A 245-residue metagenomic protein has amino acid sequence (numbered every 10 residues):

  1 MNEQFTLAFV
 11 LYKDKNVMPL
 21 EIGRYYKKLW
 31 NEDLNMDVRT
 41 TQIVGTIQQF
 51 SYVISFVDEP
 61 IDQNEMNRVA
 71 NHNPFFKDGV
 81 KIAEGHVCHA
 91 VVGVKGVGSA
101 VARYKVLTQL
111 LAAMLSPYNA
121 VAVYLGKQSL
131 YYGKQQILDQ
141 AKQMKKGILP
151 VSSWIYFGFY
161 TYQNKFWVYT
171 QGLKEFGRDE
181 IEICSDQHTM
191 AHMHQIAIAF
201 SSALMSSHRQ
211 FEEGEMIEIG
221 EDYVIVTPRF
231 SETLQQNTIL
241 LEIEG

Functional and structural regions predicted by a protein language model:
M1-F5, I82-G85: Short, flexible turn/loop "capping" segments at secondary-structure junctions
E3-K13: Short glycine-/aliphatic-rich beta-strand segments at the starts of folded cytosolic domains
L11-V80: N-terminal low-complexity, intrinsically disordered segments
N16-V17, G96-A100, H188-M190: Short acidic, S/G/P-rich loop/turn micro-motifs used as interaction or catalytic elements
L20, K105-T108, A191-I198: Short, well-ordered alpha-helical segments
K28-M36, L110-Y124, M205-E212: Structural alpha-beta junctions
V57-W154: Internal, hydrophobic cores of structured domains that mediate oligomerization or house catalytic pockets within large
S129-G245: Aromatic/basic-lined ligand-recognition segments that form π-stacking hydrophobic pockets flanked by Lys/Arg to engage
